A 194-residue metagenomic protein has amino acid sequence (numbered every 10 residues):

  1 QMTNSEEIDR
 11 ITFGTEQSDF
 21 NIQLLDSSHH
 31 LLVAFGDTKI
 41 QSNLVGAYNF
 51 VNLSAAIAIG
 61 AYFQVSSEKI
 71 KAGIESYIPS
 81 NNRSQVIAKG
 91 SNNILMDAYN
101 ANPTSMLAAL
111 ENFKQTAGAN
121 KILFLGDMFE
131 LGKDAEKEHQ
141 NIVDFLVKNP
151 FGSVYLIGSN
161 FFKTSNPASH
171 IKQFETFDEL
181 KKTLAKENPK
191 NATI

Functional and structural regions predicted by a protein language model:
N4-D9, Q17-F20, H29, D37-K39 (+2 more regions): ATP-dependent carboxylate-amine ligase
I22, Y48-N49: C-terminal accessory "lid"/substrate-recognition subdomains
L24-L32: A short, compositionally biased
N52: Nucleotide/phosphate-binding loop and acidic/charged catalytic motifs in nucleotide-binding or -utilizing enzymes
